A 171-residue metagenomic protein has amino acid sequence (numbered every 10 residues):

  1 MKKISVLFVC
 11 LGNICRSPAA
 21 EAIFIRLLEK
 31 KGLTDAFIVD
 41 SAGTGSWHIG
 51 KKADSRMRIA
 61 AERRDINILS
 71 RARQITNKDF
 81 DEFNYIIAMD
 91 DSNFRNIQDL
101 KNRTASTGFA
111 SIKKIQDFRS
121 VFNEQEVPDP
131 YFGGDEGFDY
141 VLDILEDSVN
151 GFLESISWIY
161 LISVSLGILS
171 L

Functional and structural regions predicted by a protein language model:
M1-E82, S157, L171: Conserved active-site segments centered on acidic
V9, K31, W47, R73 (+5 more regions): Flexible, active-site-adjacent loop/turn segments at secondary-structure boundaries
S17, D90-D91: Helix N-cap/beta->alpha junction signal
Y85, D91-I159: Phosphate-binding/catalytic loops
Y160-S170: Small-residue-enriched transmembrane helix starts and helix-helix packing motifs in multi-pass inner-membrane proteins
